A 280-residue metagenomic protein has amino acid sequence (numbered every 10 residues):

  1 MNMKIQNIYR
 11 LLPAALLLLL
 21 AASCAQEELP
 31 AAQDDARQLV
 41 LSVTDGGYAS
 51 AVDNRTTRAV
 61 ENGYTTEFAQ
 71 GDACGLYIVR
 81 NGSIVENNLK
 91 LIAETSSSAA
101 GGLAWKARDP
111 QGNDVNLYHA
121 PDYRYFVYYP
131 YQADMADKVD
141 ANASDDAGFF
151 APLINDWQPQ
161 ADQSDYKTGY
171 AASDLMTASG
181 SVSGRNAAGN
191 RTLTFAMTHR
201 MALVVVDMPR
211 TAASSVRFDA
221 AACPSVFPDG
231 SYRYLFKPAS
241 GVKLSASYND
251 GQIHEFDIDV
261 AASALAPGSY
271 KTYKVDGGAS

Functional and structural regions predicted by a protein language model:
N2-I5, R10, C24-S280: Sec-type signal peptide cleavage vicinity
P13-L18: Hydrophobic helical h-region of N-terminal Sec-dependent signal peptides in bacterial secretory/periplasmic proteins
